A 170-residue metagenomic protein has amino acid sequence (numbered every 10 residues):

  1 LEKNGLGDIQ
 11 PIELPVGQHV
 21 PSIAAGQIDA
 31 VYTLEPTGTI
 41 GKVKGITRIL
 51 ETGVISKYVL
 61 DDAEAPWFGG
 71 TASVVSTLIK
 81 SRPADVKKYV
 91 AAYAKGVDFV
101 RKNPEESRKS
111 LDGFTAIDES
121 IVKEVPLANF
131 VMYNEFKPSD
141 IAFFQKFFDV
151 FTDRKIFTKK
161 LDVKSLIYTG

Functional and structural regions predicted by a protein language model:
E2-G7, I156: Short helix-capping segments at alpha-helix termini
L6-D8, I46-T47: A generic structural signal for alpha->beta connector loops
D8-P15: Short beta-strand-to-loop elements that line the ligand-binding cleft of bilobed periplasmic-binding protein-like
Q10, I28-D29, P138: Residue-level marker of alpha-helix boundaries and capping positions
L14, P36, V54, V125 (+1 more regions): Residue-level "edge-of-site" marker
Q18-L111: Pocket-lining segment of extracytoplasmic ligand-binding domains
I79-T158: Secondary-structure end/capping motifs
K160-G170: Hinge/cleft segment of the Venus flytrap/periplasmic-binding protein
